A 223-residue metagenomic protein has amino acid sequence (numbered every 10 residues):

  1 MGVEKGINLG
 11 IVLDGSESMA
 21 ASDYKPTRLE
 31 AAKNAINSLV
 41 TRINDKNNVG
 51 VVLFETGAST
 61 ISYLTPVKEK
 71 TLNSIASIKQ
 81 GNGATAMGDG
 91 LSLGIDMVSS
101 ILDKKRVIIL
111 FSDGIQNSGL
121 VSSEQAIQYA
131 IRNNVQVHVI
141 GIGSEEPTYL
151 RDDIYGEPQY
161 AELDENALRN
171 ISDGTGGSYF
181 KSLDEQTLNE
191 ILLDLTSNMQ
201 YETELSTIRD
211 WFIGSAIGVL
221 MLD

Functional and structural regions predicted by a protein language model:
M1-K105, V121: Membrane-embedded segments
M1-V3, S197-D223: C-terminal signal-anchor/stop-transfer transmembrane helix together with its immediate cytosolic, Lys/Arg-enriched
N8, G177-R209: Juxtamembrane amphipathic/hinge helix adjacent to a transmembrane helix
V12-L13, V52-E55, F111-G114, I140-G143 (+1 more regions): Active-site-proximal beta-strand/loop segments in catalytic clefts of secreted hydrolases
E17-S18, T56-T60, Q80, G114-N117 (+2 more regions): Solvent-exposed loop/turn segments at secondary-structure junctions within structured extracellular/periplasmic domains
P66, A86, L163, L183-T187: Short beta->alpha linker loops
V67-K70, Y155-P158, S197-Q200: Short, hinge-like loop/turn segments at secondary-structure boundaries
V107, G114-G174: VWA/integrin I-like adhesion module and closely mimicked acidic/polar interface patches used
